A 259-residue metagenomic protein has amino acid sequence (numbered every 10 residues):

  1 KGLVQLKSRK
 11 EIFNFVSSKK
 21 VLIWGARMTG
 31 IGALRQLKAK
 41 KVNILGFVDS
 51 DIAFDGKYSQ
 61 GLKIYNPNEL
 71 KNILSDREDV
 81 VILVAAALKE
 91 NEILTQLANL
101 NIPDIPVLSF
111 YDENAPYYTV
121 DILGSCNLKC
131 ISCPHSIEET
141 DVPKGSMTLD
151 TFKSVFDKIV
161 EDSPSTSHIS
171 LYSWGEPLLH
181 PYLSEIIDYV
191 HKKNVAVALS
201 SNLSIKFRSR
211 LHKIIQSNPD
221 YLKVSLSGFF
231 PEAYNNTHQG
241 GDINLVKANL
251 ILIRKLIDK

Functional and structural regions predicted by a protein language model:
K1-D112: Hydrophobic, well-ordered beta-alpha structural blocks that scaffold small-molecule cofactor pockets
I12-F13, L34-R35, L70-K71, L94-A98 (+4 more regions): Short amphipathic alpha-helical segments and helix-helix/interface helices
A26-T29, A87-K89, P177-L178, N202-K206 (+1 more regions): Short beta->alpha connector loops
K41, L100-P103, K192-V195, L256-K259: Short helix-capping segments at alpha-helix termini
A53-G56, K206, F230: Short gly/pro/ser/thr-enriched loop/turn and capping motifs at secondary-structure boundaries
N72-R77, V160-P164, R254-K259: Alpha-helix termini
D112-Y221, E232-A248, K255: Conserved alpha-helical substructure of the radical SAM core
